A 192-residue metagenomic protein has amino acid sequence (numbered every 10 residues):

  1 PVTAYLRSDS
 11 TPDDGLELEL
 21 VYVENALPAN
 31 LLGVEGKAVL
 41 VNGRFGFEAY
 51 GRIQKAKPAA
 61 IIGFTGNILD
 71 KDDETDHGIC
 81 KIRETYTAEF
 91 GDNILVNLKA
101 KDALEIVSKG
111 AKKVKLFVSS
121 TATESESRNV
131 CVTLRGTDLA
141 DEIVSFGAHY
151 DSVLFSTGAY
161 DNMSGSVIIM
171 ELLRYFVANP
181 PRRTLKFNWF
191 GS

Functional and structural regions predicted by a protein language model:
P1, G63-G66, D70-I82: Protein/peptide-recognition domains central to ubiquitin and immune signaling
P1-A38: Noncatalytic luminal/extracellular "stalk/propeptide" segments of secretory-pathway proteins
R7, T11, Y22, V39-R44 (+5 more regions): Second-shell loop/turn segments in exported
S10, A26-P28, C131-A140: Short beta-strand-to-loop junctions in surface cap/lid or active-site-entrance loops
L20-Y22, A38-V41, A60-G63, L95-N97 (+3 more regions): Structural recognition of the beta-strand scaffold that forms the well-ordered cores of secreted hydrolase catalytic
G43, V130, E142, F146-S192: Alpha-helical metal-binding/catalytic segments enriched in His/Glu/Asp
I53-K57: Non-catalytic positions within long, well-ordered alpha-helices that form the structural scaffold/packing of enzyme
K101-A103, I169: Intrinsic low-complexity, polar/charged intrinsically disordered segments
